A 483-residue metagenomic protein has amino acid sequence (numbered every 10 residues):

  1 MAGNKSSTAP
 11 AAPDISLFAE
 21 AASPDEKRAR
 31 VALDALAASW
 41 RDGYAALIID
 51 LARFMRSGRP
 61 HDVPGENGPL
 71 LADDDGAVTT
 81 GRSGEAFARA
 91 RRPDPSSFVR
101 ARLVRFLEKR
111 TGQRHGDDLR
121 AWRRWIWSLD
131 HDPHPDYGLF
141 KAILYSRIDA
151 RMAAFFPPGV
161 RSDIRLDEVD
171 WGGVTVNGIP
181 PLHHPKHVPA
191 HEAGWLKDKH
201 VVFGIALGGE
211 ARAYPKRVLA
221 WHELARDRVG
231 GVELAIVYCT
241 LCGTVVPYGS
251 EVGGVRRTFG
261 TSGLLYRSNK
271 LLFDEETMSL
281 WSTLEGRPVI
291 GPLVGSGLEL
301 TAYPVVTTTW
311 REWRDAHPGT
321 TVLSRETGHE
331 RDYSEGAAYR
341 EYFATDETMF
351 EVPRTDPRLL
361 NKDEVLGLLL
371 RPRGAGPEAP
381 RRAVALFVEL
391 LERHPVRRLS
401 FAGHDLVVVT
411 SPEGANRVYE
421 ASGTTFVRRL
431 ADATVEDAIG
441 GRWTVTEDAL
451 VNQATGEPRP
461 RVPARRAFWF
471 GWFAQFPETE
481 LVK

Functional and structural regions predicted by a protein language model:
M1-A11, R30, D34, S96: N-terminal export/targeting leaders of redox proteins
S7-A19, R41-P64, G81-A88, H115-R123: Amphipathic alpha-helical scaffolding segments comprising HEAT/armadillo-like alpha-solenoid repeats
I15-A22, R30-A37, I49, C239: Amphipathic alpha-helical repeat scaffolds
A19-E26, P93-S97, G112, G116: Alpha-solenoid helical-repeat scaffolds
P24-V31, R59-N67, P95-R100, P133: Positions within the helices of HEAT/ARM-like alpha-solenoid repeats
A29-A35, R100-L107, W122: Conserved hydrophobic register position within alpha-solenoid helical repeats
A52-R53, V78-P93, R105-K483: Mid-to-C-terminal functional-domain signal that highlights helix-capping/loop sites within ligand-binding modules
A72-A77: Intrinsic-disorder-linked linear interaction elements in eukaryotic regulatory proteins
